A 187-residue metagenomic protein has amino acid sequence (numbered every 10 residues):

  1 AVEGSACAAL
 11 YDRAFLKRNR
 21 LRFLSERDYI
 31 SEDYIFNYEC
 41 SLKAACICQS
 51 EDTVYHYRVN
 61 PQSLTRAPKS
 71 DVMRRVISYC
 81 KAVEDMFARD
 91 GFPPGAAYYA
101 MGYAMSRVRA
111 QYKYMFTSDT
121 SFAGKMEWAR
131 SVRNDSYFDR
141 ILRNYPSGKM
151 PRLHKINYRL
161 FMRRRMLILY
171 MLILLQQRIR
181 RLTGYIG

Functional and structural regions predicted by a protein language model:
A1-C48, Y55-D71: Donor-binding/catalytic cores of nucleotide-activated saccharide and glycerol-phosphate transferases/polymerases
L16-K17, A104, M162: Short alpha-helical segments used as structural interaction elements across diverse proteins
F23, R27, D90-G95: Inter-helical turn/loop segments and adjacent helix faces that build the functional surface of alpha-helical bundle
C48-S50, Y98: A structural signal for short, well-ordered beta-strand segments and their strand-loop junctions that often border
D52-P61, R66-P94, A110-R140: Catalytic core of nucleotide-sugar-dependent glycosyltransferases
F92-M101, P151, R159-M162: Structural motif
Y99-K113: Amphipathic alpha-helical repeat scaffolds of TPR domains
F116-G187: Membrane-interface aromatic/basic loop that binds lipid-linked glycans or pyrophosphate carriers, typified by
